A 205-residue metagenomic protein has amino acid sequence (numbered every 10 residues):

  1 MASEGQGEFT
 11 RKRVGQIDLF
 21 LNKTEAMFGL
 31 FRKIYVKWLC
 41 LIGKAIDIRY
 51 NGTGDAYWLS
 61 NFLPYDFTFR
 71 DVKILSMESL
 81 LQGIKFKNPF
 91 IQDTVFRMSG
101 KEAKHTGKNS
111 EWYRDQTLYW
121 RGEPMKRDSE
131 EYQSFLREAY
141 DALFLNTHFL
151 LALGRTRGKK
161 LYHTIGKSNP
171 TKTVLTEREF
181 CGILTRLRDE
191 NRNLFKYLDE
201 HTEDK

Functional and structural regions predicted by a protein language model:
G5-K205: Charged, low-complexity intrinsically disordered segments
